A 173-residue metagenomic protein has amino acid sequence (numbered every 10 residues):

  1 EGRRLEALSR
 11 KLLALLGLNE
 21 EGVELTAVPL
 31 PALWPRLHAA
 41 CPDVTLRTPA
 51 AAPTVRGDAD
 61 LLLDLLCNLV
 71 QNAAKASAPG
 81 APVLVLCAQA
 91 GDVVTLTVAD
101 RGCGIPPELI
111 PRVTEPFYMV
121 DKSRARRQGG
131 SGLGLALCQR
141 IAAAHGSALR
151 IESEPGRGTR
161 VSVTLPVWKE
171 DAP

Functional and structural regions predicted by a protein language model:
E1-L5: Short alpha-helical segment of the dimerization/phosphotransfer core of two-component systems
N19-E24, T54-G57: Conserved micro-motifs of the catalytic ATP-binding
A73-A74: Short helix-loop "hinge" at the ATP-lid/N-box region of the Bergerat-fold HATPase_c
G80-D92: Short beta-strand/loop element within the Bergerat-fold HATPase_c
D100: Acidic ATP/Mg2+-coordinating residue in the GHKL
I105-M119: Short conserved segment of the HATPase_c
G146-S147: Conserved glycine-rich
